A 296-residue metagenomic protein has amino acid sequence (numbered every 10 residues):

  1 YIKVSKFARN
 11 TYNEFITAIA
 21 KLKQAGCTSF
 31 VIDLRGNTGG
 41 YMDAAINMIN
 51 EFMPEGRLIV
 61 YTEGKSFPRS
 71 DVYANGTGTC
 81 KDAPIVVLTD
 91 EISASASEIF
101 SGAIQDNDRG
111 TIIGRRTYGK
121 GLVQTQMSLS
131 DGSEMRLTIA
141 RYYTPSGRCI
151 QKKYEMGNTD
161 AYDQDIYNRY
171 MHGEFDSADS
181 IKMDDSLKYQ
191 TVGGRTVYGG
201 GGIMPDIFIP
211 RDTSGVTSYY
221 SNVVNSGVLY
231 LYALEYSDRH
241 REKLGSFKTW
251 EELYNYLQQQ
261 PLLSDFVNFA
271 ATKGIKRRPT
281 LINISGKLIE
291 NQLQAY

Functional and structural regions predicted by a protein language model:
Y1, G56, E134-R136, S186 (+1 more regions): A residue-level signal for beta-strand positions that form part of recognition/binding surfaces within mature
Y1-G132: Cleft-lining beta-strand/loop regions that shape enzyme active-site pockets
K6, E91, R116, I139-Y143 (+4 more regions): A broadly conserved detector of short glycine/acidic/proline-rich loop/turn motifs that flank catalytic sites and bind
N13-A18, A44-M48, S66, Y73 (+12 more regions): General "foldedness" signal
K23, G36-N37, Y73-N75, T111 (+10 more regions): Generic detector of intrinsically disordered, low-complexity, polar/charged segments
A96, D108, R115, G119-L187: Polar, glycine-rich mid-to-C-terminal structural blocks that act as macromolecule-binding/assembly scaffolds
C149-I150, Y154-Y296: Conserved functional hotspot residues or short segments at active or partner-binding sites across diverse domains
